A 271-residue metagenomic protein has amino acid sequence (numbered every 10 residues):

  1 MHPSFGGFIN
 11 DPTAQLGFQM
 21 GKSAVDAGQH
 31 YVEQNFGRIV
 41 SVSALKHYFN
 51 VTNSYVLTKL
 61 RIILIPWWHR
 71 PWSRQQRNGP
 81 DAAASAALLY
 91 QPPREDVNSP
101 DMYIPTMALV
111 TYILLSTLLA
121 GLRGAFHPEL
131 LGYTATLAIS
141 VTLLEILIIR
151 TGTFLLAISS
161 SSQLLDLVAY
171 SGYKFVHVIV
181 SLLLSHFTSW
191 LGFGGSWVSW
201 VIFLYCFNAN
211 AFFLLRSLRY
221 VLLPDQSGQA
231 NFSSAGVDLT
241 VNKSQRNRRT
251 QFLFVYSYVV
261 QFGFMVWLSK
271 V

Functional and structural regions predicted by a protein language model:
M1-G79: Cytosolic, intrinsically disordered low-complexity tails and loops of eukaryotic multi-pass membrane proteins
P3, N78-A87, A230-A235: Polar low-complexity intrinsically disordered regions
F5, I9, G17-F18, K22-V25 (+5 more regions): Alpha-helical multipass membrane-protein architecture
N10, N35, N50-N53, N78 (+5 more regions): Detector for Asparagine
A14, A27, A44-L45, A86 (+4 more regions): A general marker of short, structured functional hotspots
Y31, Y48, Y55, Y90 (+7 more regions): Sequence-level detector for tyrosine residue identity
S41, F49-S161: Selected alpha-helical membrane-embedding segments in polytopic membrane proteins
I146-V271: Hydrophobic alpha-helical transmembrane segments and adjacent short intramembrane/lumenal linkers of inner/organellar
